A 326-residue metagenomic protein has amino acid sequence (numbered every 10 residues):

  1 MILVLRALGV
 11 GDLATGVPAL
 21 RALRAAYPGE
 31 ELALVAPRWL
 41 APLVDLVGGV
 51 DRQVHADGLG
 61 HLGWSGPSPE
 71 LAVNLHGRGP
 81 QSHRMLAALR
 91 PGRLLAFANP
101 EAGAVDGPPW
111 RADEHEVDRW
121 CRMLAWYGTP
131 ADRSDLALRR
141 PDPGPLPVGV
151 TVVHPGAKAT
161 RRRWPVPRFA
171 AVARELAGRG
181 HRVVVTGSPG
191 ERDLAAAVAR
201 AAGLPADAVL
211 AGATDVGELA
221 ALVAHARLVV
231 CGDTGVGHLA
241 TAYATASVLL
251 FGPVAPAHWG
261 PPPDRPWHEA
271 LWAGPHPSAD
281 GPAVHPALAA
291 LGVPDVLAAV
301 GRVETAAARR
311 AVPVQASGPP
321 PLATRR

Functional and structural regions predicted by a protein language model:
M1-R326: Catalytic machinery of carbohydrate-active enzymes, primarily nucleotide-sugar-dependent glycosyltransferases
